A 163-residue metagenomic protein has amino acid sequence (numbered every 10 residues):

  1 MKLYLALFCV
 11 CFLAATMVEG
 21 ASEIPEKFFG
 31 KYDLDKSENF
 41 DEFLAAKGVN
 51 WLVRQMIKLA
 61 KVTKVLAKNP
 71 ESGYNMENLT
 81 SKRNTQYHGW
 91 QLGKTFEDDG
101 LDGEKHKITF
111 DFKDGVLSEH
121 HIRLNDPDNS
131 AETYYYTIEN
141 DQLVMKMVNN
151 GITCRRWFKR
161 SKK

Functional and structural regions predicted by a protein language model:
K2-K163: Hydrophobic small-molecule pocket/channel-lining residues, especially in calycin-type beta-barrels
